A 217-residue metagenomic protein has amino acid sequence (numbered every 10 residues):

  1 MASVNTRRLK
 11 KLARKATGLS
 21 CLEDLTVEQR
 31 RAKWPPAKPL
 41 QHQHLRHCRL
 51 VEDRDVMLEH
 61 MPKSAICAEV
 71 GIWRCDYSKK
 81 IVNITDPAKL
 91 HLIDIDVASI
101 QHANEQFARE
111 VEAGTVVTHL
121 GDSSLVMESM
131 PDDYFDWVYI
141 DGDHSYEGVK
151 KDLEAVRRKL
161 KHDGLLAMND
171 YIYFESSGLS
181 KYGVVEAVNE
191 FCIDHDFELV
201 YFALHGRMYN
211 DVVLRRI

Functional and structural regions predicted by a protein language model:
M1-Y139, D143-I217: A short alpha-helical cap/connector motif
